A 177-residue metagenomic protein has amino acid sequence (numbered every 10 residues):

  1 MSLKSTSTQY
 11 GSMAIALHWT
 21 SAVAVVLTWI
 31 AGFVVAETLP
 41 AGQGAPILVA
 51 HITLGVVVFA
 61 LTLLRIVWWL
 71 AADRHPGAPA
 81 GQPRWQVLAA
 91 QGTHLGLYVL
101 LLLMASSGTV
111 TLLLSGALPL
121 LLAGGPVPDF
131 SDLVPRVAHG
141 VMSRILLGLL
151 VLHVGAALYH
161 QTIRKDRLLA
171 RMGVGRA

Functional and structural regions predicted by a protein language model:
M1-A177: Membrane-embedded alpha-helical bundles that constitute the cytochrome b-like, heme-associated redox core of multi-pass
